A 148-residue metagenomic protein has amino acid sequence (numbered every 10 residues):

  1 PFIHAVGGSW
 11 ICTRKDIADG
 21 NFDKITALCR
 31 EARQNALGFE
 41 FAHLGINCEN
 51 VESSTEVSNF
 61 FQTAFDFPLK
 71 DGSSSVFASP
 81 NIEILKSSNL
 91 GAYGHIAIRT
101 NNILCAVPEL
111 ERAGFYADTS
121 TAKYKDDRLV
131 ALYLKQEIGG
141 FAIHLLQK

Functional and structural regions predicted by a protein language model:
P1-A5: Catalytic cores of alpha/beta
I11, E49, N101: Flexible loop residues that form catalytic and substrate-binding hotspots at small-molecule/glycan-binding clefts
I11, K15, D19-F22, T26-A27 (+3 more regions): Vicinal oxygen chelate
I25, C29, S54, I103: Aromatic/hydrophobic pocket-lining residues that form the small-molecule binding cavity in soluble enzyme cores
R33-S58, G91-I98: N-terminal beta-strand motif that seeds the catalytic metal site of vicinal oxygen chelate
G45-E83, C105-P108, R112, K123-V130: Core segments of cupin and vicinal oxygen chelate
T63-G94, R99-T100, D127-K148: Conserved short beta-strand elements that form part of the metal-binding/catalytic scaffold of enzyme active sites
G94-S120: Mid-chain, well-packed structural core segment of small domains
